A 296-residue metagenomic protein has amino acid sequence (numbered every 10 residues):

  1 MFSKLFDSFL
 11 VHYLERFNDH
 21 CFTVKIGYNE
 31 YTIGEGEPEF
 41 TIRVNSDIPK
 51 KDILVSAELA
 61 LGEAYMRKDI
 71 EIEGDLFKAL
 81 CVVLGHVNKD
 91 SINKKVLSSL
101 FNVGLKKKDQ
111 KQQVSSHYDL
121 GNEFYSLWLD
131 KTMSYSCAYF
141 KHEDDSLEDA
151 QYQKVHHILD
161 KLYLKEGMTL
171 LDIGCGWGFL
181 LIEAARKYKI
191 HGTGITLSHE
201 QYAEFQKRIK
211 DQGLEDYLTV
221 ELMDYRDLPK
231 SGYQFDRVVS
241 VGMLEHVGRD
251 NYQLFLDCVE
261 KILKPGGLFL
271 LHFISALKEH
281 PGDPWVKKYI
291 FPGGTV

Functional and structural regions predicted by a protein language model:
M1-Q151, H157-K161, R186: Feature captures hydrophobic
E166-G174: Conserved class I S-adenosyl-L-methionine
W177-K189: Conserved SAM-binding loop of SAM-dependent methyltransferases across substrates and taxa, primarily the Class I
Q212-D227: Conserved SAM-binding strand-loop segment of SAM-dependent methyltransferases
R226-V238: A short acidic, Gly/Pro-enriched loop at the edge of an enzyme's catalytic core that lines a small-molecule cofactor
Q253-P265: A short glycine-rich, Lys/Arg-flanked "PGG" loop and its adjoining helix->strand segment in the class I
G266-I274: Conserved beta-strand signature within the Rossmann-like core of class I S-adenosyl-L-methionine
S275-G293: Short, glycine-/aromatic-enriched active-site segment of Class I SAM-dependent methyltransferases
